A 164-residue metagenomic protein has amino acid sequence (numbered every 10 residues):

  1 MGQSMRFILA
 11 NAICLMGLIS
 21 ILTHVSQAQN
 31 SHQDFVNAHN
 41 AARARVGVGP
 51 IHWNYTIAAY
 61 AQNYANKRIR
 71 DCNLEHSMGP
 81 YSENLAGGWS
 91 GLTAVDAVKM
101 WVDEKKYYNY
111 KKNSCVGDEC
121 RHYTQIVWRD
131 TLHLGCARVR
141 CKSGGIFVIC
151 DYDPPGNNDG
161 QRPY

Functional and structural regions predicted by a protein language model:
G2-Q3, A28, N157-Q161: Membrane-interface soluble catalytic domains
Q3-R6, K111: C-terminal low-complexity/intrinsically disordered tail segments in eukaryotic proteins
M5-V25: Cleavable N-terminal signal peptides of Sec/SRP-targeted secreted and luminal proteins
T23-S82: Short, well-ordered surface patches within globular domains
V25-N30, H52-W53, G87-G91, G117 (+1 more regions): Conserved, non-catalytic sequence blocks in retroelement Pol enzymes and Pol-derived host proteins
L74-V98: A solvent-exposed, acidic/Ser-Thr-rich amphipathic alpha-helical stretch
W89-Y164: Disulfide-stabilized extracellular recognition modules
